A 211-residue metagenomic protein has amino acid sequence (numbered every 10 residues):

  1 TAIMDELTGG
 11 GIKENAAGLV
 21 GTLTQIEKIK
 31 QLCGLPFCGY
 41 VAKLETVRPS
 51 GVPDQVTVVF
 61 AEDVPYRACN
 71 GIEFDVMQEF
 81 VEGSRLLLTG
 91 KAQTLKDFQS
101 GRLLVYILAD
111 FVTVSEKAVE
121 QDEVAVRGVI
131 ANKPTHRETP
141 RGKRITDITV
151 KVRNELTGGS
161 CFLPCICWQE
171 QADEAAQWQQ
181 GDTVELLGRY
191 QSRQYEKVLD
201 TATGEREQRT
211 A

Functional and structural regions predicted by a protein language model:
T1-A211: Single-stranded nucleic acid-binding surfaces, predominantly the OB-fold ssDNA-binding core
